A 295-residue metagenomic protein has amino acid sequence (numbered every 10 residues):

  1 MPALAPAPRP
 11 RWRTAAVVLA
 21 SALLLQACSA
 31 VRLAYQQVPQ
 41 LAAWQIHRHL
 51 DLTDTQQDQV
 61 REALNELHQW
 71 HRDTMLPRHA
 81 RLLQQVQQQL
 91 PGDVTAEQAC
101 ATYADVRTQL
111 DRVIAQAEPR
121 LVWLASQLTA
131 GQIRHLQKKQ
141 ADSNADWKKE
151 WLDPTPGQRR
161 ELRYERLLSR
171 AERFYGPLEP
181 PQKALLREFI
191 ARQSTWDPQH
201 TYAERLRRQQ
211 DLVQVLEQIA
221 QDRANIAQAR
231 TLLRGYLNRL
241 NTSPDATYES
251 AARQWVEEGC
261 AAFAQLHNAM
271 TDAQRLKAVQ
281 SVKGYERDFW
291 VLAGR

Functional and structural regions predicted by a protein language model:
P2-A16: Bacterial N-terminal signal peptides that target proteins for export
A15-L23: Sec-dependent N-terminal signal peptides
L25-A27: C-terminal motif of bacterial Sec signal peptides marking the signal peptidase cleavage site
S29-R295: Charge-rich (acidic/polar
